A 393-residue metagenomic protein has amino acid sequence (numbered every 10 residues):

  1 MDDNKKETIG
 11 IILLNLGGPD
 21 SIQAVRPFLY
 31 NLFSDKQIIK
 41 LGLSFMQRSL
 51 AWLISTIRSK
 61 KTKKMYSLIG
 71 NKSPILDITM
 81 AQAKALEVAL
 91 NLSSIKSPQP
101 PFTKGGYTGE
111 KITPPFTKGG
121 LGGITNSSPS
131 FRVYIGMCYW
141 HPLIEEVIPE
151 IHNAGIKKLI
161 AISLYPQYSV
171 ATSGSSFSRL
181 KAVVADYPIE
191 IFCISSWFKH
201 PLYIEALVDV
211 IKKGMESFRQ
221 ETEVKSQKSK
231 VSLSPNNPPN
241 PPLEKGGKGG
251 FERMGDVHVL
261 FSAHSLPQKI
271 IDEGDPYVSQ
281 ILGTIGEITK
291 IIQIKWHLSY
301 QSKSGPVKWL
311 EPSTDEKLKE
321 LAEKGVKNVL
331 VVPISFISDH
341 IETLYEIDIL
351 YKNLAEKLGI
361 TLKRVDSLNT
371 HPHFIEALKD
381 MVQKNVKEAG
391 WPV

Functional and structural regions predicted by a protein language model:
D2-I95, T125-E221, F251-V393: Active-site-proximal alpha-helix that buttresses catalytic centers in soluble enzyme cores
S97-P101, K230-P238: Low-complexity, intrinsically disordered segments with a bias for serine/threonine
P98-T103, P115-T117, K225, P242-E244: Long tandem-repeat architecture
T103-P114, L121-I124, V231: Intrinsically disordered, low-complexity polar segments enriched in Ser/Thr/Pro and acidic
K104-G105, K118-G120, E244-G249, M254: Glycine-biased, low-complexity coil/linker segments
Y107, N126, S226, N236-N240: Intrinsic-disorder-associated, low-complexity terminal segments enriched in Asp/Asn/His/Tyr and depleted of Lys/Arg
